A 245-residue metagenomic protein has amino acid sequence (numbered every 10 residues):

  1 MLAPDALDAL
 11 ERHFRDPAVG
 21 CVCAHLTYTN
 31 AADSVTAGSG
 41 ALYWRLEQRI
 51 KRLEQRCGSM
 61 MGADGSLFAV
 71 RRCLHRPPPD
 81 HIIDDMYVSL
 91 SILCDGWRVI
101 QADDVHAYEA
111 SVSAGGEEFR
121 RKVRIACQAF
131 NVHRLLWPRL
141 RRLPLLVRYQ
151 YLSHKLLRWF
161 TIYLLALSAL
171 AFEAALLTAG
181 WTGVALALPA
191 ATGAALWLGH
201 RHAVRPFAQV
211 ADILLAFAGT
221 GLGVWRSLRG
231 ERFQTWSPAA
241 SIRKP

Functional and structural regions predicted by a protein language model:
M1, A69, E109: Short aromatic/basic micro-patch
M1-H13: Acidic donor-binding/catalytic loop of UDP-sugar-dependent glycosyltransferases, especially processive GT2
F14-L46, D80, D84-Y151, A208 (+1 more regions): Catalytic donor/gating beta->alpha subdomain of glycosyltransferases that bind UDP-sugars
G62-R76: Conserved nucleotide-sugar donor-binding and metal-coordinating catalytic region shared by glycosyltransferases
E109, R158-F233: Membrane-embedded multi-pass helical conduit in multi-pass membrane proteins, especially envelope-biosynthetic
V147-T161: A loop-to-helix transmembrane entry motif
S237-P245: Membrane-proximal intrinsically disordered regions of secretory-pathway and membrane-system proteins
